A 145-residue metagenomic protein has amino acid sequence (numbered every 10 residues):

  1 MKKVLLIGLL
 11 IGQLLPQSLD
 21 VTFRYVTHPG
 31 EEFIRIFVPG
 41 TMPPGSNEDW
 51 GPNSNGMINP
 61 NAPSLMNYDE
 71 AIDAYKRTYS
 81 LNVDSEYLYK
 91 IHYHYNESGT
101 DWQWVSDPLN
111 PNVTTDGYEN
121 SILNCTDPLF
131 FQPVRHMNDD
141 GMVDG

Functional and structural regions predicted by a protein language model:
K3-P16: Sec-dependent N-terminal signal peptides
P16-V26, H136-D139: Boundary/junction segments of secreted and surface-exposed precursor proteins
P29-D84, H94-L123: Aromatic-rich carbohydrate-binding modules that target alpha-glucans
S85-Y89: Exposed beta-strand face motif in extracellular beta-rich ectodomains
S121-G145: Compositionally biased low-complexity segments at domain edges in trafficked proteins and select soluble regulators
